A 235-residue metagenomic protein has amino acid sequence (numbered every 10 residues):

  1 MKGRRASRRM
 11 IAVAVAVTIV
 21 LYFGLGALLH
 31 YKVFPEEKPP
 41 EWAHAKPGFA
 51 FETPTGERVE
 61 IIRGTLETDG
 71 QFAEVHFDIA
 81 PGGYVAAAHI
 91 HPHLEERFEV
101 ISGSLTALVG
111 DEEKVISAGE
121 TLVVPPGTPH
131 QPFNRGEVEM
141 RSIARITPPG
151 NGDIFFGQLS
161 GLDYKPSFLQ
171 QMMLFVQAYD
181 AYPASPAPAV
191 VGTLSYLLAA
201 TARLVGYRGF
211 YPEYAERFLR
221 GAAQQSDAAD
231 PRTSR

Functional and structural regions predicted by a protein language model:
K2-F72, G83-A88, L94, T106-R235: Jelly-roll (double-stranded beta-helix
A73-I79: Short, well-ordered beta-strand segments enriched in hydrophobic/aromatic residues
F98: Structured binding elements
I101-S102: A cytosolic small-molecule/anion-sensing beta-strand core signal
